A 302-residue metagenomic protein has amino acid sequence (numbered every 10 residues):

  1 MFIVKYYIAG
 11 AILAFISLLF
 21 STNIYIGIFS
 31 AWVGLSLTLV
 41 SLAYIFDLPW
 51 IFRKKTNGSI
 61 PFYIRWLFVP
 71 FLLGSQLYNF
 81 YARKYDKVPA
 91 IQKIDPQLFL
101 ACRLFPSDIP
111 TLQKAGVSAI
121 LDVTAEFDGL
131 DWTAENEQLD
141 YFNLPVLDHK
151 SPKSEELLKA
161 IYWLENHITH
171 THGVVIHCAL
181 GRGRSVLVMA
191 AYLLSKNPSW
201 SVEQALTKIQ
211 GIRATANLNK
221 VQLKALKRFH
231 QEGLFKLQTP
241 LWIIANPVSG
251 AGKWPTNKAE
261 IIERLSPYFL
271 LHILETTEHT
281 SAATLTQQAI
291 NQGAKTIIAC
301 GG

Functional and structural regions predicted by a protein language model:
F2-W132, G211-L237: Cys-based phosphatase fold recognition centered on the PTP superfamily
Y81-G173, N197, Q204, N217-L223 (+2 more regions): Cysteine-based protein phosphatase catalytic domain of the PTP/DSP
L104, L180, T277-S281, G301: Short beta->alpha linker loops
V123-T124, A245, G301: Glycine-rich, N-terminal phosphate-binding loop of Rossmann-like dinucleotide-binding domains
E137, H230-I297: ATP/NTP phosphate-donor binding region
T171-A190, I297-G302: A phosphate-binding catalytic loop at a beta-strand-loop-alpha-helix junction that coordinates phosphoryl groups
V188-L193, T286: Buried hydrophobic packing segments
L194-I209, A294: Phosphate-handling active-site elements
